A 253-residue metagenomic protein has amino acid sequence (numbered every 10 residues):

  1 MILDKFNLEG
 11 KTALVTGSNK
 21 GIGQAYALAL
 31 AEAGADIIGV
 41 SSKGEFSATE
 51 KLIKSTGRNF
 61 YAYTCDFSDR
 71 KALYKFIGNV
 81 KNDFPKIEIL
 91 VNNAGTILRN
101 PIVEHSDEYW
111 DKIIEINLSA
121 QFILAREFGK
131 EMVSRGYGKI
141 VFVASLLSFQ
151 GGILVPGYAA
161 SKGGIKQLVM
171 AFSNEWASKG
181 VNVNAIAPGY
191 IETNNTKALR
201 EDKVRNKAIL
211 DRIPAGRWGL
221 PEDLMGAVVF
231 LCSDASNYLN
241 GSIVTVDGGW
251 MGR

Functional and structural regions predicted by a protein language model:
I2-D4, Q150, V229, N240-R253: Short C-terminal tail/terminal secondary-structure segment of NAD(P)H-dependent dehydrogenase/reductase domains
T12, N19-K20: Conserved glycine-rich cofactor-binding loop
A35-A48: Conserved glycine-rich Rossmann-like NAD(P)H-binding loop of the short-chain dehydrogenase/reductase
P101-I102, Y109-I114, I209: Substrate-binding pocket helix/loop in short-chain dehydrogenase/reductase
A125, S161: Active-site helix of classical SDR
S145: Residue(s) in the substrate-gating loop at a strand-loop-helix junction that position the organic substrate next
A177, N182, L239-G241: Short, small/polar-rich loop/turn modules that mediate ligand/substrate recognition or access, typified
